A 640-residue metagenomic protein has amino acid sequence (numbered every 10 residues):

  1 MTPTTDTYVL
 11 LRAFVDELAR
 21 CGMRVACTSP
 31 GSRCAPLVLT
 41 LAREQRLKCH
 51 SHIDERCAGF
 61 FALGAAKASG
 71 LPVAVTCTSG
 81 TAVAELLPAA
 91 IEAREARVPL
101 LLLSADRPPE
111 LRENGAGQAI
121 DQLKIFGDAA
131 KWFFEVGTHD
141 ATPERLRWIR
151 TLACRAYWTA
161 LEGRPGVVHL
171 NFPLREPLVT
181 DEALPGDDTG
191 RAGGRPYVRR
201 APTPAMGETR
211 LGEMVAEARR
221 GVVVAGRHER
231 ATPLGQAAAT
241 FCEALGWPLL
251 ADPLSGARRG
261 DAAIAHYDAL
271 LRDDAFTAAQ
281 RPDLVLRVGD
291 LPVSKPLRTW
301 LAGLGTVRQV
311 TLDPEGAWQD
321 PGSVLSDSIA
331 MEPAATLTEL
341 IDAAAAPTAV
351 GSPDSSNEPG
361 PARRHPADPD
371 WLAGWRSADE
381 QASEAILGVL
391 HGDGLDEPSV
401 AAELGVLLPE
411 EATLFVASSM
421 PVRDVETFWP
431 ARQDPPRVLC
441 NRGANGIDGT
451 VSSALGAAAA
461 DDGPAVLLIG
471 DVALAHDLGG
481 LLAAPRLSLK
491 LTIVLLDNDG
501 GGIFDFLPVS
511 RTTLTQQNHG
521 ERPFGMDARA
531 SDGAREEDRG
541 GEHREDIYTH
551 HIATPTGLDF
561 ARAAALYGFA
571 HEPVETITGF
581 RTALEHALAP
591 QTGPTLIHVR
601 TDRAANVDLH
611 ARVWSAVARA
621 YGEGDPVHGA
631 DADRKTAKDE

Functional and structural regions predicted by a protein language model:
T2-D6, V136, D140, W300-V422 (+7 more regions): Phosphate/pyrophosphate-binding active-site segments
T5, R150-R155, T159-E217: Conformationally flexible catalytic loops at phosphate/diphosphate-handling active centers
L11-F14, A19-G22, S29-R33, L37-V38 (+1 more regions): Active-site diphosphate/adenylate-binding microenvironment
R24-T28, L47-H50, A68-R107, R281-G289 (+2 more regions): A short, small-residue-rich loop immediately preceding and capping a beta-strand
C27-G31, C49-F60, V75-T81, F415-S418 (+4 more regions): Active-site nucleophile and cofactor-binding loops and adjacent substrate-binding regions of central metabolic enzymes
E85, A225-V310, W318-P321, R432-G463 (+4 more regions): Glycine-rich, anion-gripping cofactor-binding loops and their flanking helix/strand elements in enzyme active sites
L103, E110-L123, D424, W429-E640: Thiamine diphosphate
S104-A156, A251-T348, N357, R364-R376: Glycine-rich, acidic loop regions that bind phosphate or pyrophosphate groups
